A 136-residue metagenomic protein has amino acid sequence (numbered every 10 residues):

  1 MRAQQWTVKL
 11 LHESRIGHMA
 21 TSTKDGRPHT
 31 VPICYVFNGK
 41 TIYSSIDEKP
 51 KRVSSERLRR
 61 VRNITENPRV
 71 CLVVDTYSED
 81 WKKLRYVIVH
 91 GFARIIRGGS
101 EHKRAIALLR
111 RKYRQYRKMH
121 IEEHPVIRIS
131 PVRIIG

Functional and structural regions predicted by a protein language model:
M1-A20: Short, basic/aromatic recognition patches
R2, S55, Y77, W81-G136: Charged, gly/pro-rich active-site loop segments
T7-V8, L58-V61, I106: Short amphipathic alpha-helical segments and helix-helix/interface helices
H12-S14, R27-P28, Y86, H120-E122: Short solvent-exposed loop/turn micro-motifs enriched in small/polar/acidic residues
R15-I16, R69-V70, R114, I134: Generic structural signal for secondary-structure transition and capping sites
R15-V53, L72-D75: Short beta-strand segments
